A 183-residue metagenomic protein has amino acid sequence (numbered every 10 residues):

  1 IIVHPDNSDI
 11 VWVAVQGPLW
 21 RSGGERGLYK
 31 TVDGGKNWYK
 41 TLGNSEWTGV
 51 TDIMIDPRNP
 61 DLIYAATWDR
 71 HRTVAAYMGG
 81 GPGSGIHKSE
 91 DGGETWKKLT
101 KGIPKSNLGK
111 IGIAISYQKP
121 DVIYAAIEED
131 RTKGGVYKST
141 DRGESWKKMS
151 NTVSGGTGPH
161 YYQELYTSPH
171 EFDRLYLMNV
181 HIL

Functional and structural regions predicted by a protein language model:
I1-L183: Beta-propeller blade termini and top-face loops
